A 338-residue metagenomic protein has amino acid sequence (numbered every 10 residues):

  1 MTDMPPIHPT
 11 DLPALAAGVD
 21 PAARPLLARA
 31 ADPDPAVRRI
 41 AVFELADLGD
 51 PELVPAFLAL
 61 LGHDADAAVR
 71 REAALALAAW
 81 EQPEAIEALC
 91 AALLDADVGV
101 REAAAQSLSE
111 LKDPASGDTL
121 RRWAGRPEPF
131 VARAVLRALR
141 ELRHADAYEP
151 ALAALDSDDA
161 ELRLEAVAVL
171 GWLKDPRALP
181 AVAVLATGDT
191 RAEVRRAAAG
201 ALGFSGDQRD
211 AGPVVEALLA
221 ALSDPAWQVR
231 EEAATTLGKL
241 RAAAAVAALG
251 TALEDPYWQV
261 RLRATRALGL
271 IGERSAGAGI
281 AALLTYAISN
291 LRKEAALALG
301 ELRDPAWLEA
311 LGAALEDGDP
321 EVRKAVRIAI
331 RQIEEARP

Functional and structural regions predicted by a protein language model:
M1-P55, A59-H63, A67, R71 (+6 more regions): N-terminal alpha-helical scaffold/docking segments in eukaryotic complex subunits
G18-R29, D50-H63, Q82-L94, D113-G125 (+7 more regions): Amphipathic alpha-helical scaffolding segments comprising HEAT/armadillo-like alpha-solenoid repeats
P33-D34, A65-D66, A96-D97, P127-E128 (+6 more regions): Short inter-helical turns and helix N-cap capping residues of alpha-solenoid HEAT/ARM repeat scaffolds
P129-F130, A134, L142, D159-E165 (+3 more regions): Core solenoid repeat modules with strong leucine/isoleucine-rich periodicity, prominently canonical LRR arrays but also
E254-I328: Ankyrin-repeat and related helical/solenoid repeat scaffolds used for protein-protein interactions
